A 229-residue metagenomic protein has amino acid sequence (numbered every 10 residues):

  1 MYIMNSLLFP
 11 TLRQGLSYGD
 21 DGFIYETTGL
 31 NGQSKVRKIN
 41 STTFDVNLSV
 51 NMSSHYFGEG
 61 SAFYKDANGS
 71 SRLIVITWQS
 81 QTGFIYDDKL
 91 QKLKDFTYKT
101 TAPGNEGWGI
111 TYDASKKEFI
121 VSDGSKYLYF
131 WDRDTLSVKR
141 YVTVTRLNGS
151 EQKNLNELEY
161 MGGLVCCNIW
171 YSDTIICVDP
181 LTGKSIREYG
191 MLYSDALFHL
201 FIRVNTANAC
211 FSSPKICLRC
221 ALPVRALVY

Functional and structural regions predicted by a protein language model:
Y2-L8, D45-M52, Q91-T100, K139-S150 (+2 more regions): A short beta-strand motif characteristic of beta-propeller blades
L7-D21, S54-A67, T100-E118, N148-L164 (+2 more regions): Beta-rich, blade/repeat-based domains predominating in secreted/periplasmic proteins but also intracellular
Y18-N31, R72-S80, F119-S125, C167-Y171 (+2 more regions): Conserved beta-strand positions in repeat-built beta-propeller and related beta-rich domains
Y25-V50: Beta-propeller domains
N40-F44, D87-Q91, R133-L136, D179-G183: Short loop/turn segments that connect beta-strands within beta-propeller blades
T43-G83, K94-A102: Blade-loop segments of beta-propeller domains
G83-L147: Hydrophobic, well-structured mid-protein blocks that either form specific transmembrane helices
S150-K184: Loop/turn-rich, solvent-exposed surfaces of beta-rich toroidal or solenoidal domains
